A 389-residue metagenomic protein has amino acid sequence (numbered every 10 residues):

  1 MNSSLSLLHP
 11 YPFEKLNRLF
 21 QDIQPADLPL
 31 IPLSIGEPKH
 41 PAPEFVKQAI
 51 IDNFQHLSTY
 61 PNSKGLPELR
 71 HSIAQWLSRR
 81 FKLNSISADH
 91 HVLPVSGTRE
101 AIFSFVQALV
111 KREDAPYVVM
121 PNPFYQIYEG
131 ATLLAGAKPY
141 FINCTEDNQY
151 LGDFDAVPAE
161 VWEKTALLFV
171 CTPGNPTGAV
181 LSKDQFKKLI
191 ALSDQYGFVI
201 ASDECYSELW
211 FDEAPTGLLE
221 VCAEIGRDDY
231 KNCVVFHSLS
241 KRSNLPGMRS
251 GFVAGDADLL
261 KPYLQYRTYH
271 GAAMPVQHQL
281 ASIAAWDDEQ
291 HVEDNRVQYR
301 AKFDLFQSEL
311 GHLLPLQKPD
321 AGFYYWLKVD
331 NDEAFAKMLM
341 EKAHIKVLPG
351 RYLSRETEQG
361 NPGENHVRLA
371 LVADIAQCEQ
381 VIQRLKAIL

Functional and structural regions predicted by a protein language model:
N2-Y11, Q21-D52, L83-L389: PLP-dependent class I/II
I31-P38, D52-R70: A glycine-/small-polar-enriched, mobile loop at the entrance of the PLP active site in fold-type I
T59-S96: Conserved N-terminal alpha-helix of the aminotransferase class I/II PLP-enzyme fold
